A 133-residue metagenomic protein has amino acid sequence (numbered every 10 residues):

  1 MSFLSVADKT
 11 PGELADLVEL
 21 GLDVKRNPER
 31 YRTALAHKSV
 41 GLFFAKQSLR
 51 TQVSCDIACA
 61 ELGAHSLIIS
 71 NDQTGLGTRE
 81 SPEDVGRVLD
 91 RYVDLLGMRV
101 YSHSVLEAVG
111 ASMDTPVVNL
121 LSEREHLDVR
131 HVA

Functional and structural regions predicted by a protein language model:
M1-V53: Positively charged, low-complexity intrinsically disordered leader regions
T33-A133: Phosphate/diphosphate ligand-binding glycine-rich loop within oxidoreductases
